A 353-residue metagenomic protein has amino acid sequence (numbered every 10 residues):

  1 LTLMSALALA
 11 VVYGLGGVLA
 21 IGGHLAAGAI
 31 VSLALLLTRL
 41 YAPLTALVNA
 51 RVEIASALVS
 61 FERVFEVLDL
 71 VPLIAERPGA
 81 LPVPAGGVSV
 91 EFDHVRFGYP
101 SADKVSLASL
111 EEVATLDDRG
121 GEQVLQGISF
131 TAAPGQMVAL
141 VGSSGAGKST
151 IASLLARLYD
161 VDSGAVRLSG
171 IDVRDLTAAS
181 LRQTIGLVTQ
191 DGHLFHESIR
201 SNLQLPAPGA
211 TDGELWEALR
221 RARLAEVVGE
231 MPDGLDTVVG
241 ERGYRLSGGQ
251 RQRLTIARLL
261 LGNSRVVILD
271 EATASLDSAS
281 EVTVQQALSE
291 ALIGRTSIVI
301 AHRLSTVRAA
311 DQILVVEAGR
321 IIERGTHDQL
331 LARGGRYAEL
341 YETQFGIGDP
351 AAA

Functional and structural regions predicted by a protein language model:
L1-A10, N49, E53-S56, L70-L73 (+1 more regions): An intracellular "coupling" helix at the cytosolic face of ABC transporter transmembrane type-1 domains
L1-V31: A hydrophobic transmembrane-helix motif
A6, S32-Y41: Small-residue-enriched core segments of transmembrane alpha-helices in multipass membrane transport and channel
A6, S60-R63, L70, S201 (+2 more regions): HisKA/DHp dimerization-phosphotransfer core of two-component histidine kinases, especially the H-box helix
G14-V18, E62, E271: Transmembrane alpha-helix boundary and packing residues in multipass membrane permease domains and related
L40-V67: Cytosolic ends of transmembrane helices, especially the final helix of ABC transmembrane type-1 domains
P78-P82: Short, solvent-exposed loop/turn elements at beta->coil junctions and helix N-caps that rim active or binding pockets
V83-A353: ABC-type nucleotide-binding domain
